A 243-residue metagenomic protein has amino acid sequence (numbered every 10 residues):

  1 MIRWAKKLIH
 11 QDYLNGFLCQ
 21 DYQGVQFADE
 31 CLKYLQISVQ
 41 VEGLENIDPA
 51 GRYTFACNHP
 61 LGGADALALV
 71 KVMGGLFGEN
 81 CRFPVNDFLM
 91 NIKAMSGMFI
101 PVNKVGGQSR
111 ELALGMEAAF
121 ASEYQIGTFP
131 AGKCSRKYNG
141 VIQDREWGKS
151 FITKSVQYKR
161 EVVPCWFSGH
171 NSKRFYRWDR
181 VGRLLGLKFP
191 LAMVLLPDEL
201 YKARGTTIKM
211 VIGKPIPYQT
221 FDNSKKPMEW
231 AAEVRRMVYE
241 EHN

Functional and structural regions predicted by a protein language model:
M1-Y53, A66-A68, G78, S96: Membrane-anchoring hydrophobic helices of lipid-metabolizing enzymes
H10-Q11, P49-G107: Catalytic core of membrane glycerolipid acyltransferases/transacylases, capturing the structured, soluble-facing
A28-D29, L69-G74, A113-E117, F151-I152: Short amphipathic alpha-helical segments and helix-helix/interface helices
E30-Q36, V102-Q108, G140-V141: Short, flexible loop segments at the rims of nucleotide/cofactor-binding pockets, characterized by
C31-L35, M73, F77, F120 (+1 more regions): Hydrophobic, Leu/Ile/Phe/Ala-enriched alpha-helical segments that form helix-helix packing faces
I37-L44, P84-D87, R110-A118: Short, charged beta->alpha transition segments
L112-N243: Non-catalytic C-terminal accessory region of glycerolipid acyltransferases and related lyso-lipid remodeling enzymes
